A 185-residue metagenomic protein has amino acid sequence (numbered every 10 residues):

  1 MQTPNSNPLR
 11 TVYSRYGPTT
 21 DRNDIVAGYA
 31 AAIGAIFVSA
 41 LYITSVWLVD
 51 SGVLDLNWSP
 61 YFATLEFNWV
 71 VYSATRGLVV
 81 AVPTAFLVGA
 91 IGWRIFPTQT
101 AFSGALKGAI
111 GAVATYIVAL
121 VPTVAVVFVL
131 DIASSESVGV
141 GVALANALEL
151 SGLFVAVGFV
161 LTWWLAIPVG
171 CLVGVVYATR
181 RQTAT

Functional and structural regions predicted by a protein language model:
M1-G34, P97-L106, T179-T185: Haloarchaeal acidic low-complexity proteome signature biased toward cell-envelope/secretome components but also
Y29-V46, K107-L130: Hydrophobic alpha-helical membrane-insertion segments
F37-Y42, V80, T84, V88 (+5 more regions): Alpha-helical transmembrane segments of multipass membrane proteins
L41-P60, P122-V140: Membrane-helix interface motif
V46, N68-T100: Canonical alpha-helical transmembrane segments
V70-V82, A145-G170: Hydrophobic alpha-helical transmembrane segments
F86-A109, I132-A133, G170-T185: Cytoplasmic membrane-interface segments at the C-terminal ends of transmembrane helices
V124-G139, S151-A156, L161-P168, V176 (+1 more regions): Generic detector of multi-pass transmembrane helix bundles and their immediately adjacent loops in polytopic membrane
